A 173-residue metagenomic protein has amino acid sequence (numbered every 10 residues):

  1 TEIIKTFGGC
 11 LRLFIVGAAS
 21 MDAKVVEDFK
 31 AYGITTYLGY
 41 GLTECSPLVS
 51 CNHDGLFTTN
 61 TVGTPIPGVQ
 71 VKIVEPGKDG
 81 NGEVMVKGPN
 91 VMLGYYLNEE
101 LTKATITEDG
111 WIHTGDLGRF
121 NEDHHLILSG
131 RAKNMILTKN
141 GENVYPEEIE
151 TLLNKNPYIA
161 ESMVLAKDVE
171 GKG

Functional and structural regions predicted by a protein language model:
T1-F57, Q70, I159-A160: Gly/Ser/Thr-rich phosphate-binding loop
A18, M92, P146: Glycine-rich phosphate/pyrophosphate-binding beta-alpha loops
G41-C45, T114, K139: Ser/Thr-glycine-rich phosphate-binding loops at phosphate-binding pockets of nucleotides, nucleotide cofactors
P65, K72-T138: Conserved ATP-binding/catalytic segment of the ANL
V74, G115-L117, E122, N156-G173: C-terminal boundary motif of the adenylate-forming
E148-K155: Short amphipathic alpha-helix segments
